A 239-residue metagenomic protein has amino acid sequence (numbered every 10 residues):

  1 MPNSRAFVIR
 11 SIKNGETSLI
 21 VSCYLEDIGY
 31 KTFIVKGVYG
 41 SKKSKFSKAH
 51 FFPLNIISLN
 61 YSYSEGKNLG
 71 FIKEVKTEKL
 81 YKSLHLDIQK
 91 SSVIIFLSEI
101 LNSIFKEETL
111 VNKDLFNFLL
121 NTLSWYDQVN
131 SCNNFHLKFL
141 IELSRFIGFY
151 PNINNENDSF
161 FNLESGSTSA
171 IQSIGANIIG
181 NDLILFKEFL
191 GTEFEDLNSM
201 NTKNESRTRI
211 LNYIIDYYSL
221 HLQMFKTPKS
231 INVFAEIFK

Functional and structural regions predicted by a protein language model:
M1-L19, Y24-K239: Non-catalytic alpha-helical scaffolds and adjoining flexible linkers that form interface surfaces for assembly
